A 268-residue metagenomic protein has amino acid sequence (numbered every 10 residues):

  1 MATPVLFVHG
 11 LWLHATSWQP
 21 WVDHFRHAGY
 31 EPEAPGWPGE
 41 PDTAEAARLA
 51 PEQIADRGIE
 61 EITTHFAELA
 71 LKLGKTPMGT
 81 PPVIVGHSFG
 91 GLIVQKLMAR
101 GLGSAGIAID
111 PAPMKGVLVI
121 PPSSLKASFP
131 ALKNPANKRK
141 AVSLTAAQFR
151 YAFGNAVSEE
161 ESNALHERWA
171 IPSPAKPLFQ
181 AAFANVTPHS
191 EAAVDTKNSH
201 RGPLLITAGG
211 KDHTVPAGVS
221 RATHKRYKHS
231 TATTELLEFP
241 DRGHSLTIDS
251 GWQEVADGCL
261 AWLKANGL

Functional and structural regions predicted by a protein language model:
G10-L13, S88, G210-K211: Active-site glycine-rich loops that stabilize anionic/oxyanionic intermediates across multiple enzyme folds
F25-R48: Conserved alpha/beta-hydrolase
E40-P82: Active-site loop/oxyanion-hole signature of alpha/beta-hydrolase fold enzymes
V85-G90, V94: Gly/Ala-rich beta-loop-alpha elbow adjacent to hydrolase catalytic centers
G103-R139, F179-V186: Flexible "cap/lid" loop of the alpha/beta hydrolase fold
H200, I206-A208, D212: Short beta-strand/loop motif that positions the catalytic acidic residue of the alpha/beta-hydrolase fold
H213-A222: Conserved alpha/beta-hydrolase "acid-adjacent" motif
T233-L268: Catalytic active-site module of serine/aspartate enzymes centered on a nucleophile-bearing elbow/loop
